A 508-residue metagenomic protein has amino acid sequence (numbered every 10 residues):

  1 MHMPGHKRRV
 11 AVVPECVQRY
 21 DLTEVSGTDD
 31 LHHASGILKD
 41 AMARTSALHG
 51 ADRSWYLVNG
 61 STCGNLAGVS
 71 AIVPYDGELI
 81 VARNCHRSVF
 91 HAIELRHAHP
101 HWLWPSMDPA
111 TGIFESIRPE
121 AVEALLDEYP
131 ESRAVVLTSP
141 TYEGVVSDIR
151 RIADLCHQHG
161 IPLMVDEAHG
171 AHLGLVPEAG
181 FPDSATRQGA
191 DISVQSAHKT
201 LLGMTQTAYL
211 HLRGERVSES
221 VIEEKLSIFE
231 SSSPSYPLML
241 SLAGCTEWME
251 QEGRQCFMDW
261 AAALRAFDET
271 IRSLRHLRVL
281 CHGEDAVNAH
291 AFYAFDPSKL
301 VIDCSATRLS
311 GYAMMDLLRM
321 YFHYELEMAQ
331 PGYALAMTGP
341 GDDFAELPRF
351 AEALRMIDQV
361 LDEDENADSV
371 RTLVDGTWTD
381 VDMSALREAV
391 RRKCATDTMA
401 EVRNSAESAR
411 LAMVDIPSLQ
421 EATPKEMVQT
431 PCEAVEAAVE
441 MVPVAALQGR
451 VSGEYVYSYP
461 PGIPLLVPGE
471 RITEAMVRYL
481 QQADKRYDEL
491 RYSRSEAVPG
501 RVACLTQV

Functional and structural regions predicted by a protein language model:
M1-R19, E407-S408, Y457, P461-P464 (+3 more regions): N-terminal glycine-rich, Lys/His-bearing helix-loop that initiates the first secondary-structure elements of many
R8, Y142, K199-T200, E215-V217 (+5 more regions): Short, glycine-/Ser/Thr-/acidic-enriched flexible segments
V12-V13, H33, L48, S61-L280 (+1 more regions): Conserved PLP-enzyme active-site core in the AAT-like
V17-C63: Conserved N-terminal alpha-helix of the aminotransferase class I/II PLP-enzyme fold
T28, W55-L57, V135-T138, V301 (+1 more regions): Short glycine-rich or small-residue beta-strand-to-loop segments that form or flank ligand, phosphate, metal/Fe-S
Y56, W102-W104, Q195, M328 (+1 more regions): Structural signal for conserved beta-strand scaffold positions within catalytic alpha/beta enzyme cores
A266-R471, Y479-S495: Conserved C-terminal alpha-helix-loop-beta "cap" of PLP-dependent enzymes that closes/shapes the active-site mouth
